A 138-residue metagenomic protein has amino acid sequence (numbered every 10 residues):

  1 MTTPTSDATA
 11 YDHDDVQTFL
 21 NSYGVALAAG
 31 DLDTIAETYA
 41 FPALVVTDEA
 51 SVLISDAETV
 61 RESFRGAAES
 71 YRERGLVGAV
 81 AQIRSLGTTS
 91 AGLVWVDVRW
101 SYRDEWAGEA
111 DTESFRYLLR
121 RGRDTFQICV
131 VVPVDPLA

Functional and structural regions predicted by a protein language model:
M1-F41, T47, E58: Short, low-complexity N-terminal intrinsically disordered segments enriched in polar/charged residues
L20-Y23, V46, F64, S70-Y71 (+1 more regions): Catalytic cores of transferase enzymes with a strong primary signal for eukaryotic protein kinases
Y39-A40, W100-Y102, V132-V134: Short beta-strand segments enriched in hydrophobic/aromatic residues within well-folded beta-rich domains
L44, D97-S101, L118-R120: Residue-level recognition of well-ordered beta-strand positions that form the cores of beta-sheet-rich folds across
L44-S55, R72-E73: A short gly/proline-enriched turn/hairpin at secondary-structure junctions
E58-W106: Surface-exposed, charged secondary-structure patches
W95, A110-A138: Short beta-strand edge/turn micro-motifs at domain boundaries
